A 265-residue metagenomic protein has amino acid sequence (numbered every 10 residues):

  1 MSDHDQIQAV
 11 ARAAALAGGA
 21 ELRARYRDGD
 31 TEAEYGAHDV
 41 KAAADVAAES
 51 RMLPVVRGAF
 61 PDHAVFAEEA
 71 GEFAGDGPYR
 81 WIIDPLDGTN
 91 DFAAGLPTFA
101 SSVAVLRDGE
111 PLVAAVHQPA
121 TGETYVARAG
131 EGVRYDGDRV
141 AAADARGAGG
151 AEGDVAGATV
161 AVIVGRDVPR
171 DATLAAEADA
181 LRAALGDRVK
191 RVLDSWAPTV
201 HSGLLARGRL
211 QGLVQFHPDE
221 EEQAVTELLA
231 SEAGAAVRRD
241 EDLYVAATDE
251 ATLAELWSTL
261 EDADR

Functional and structural regions predicted by a protein language model:
M1-L86, E261-R265: N-terminal subdomain of lithium-sensitive/metallo-dependent phosphomonoesterases centered on the IMPase/IPPase/PAP
L22, D45, V56, T89 (+5 more regions): Residue-level signal for inorganic ion chemistry
A24, D28, A141-A142, G165-V168: Acidic/histidine-rich helix-loop elements that form or flank divalent-metal/phosphate-binding sites at the catalytic
A33, F73-G75, D108, E152-D154 (+1 more regions): Solvent-exposed alpha-helices and their adjacent loops that cap or buttress functional pockets in soluble metabolic
V46, E69, P85-G88, F92 (+3 more regions): Generic detector of well-ordered alpha-helical packing
G75-G137: DPxDG-like acidic metal-binding loop motif
G132-Y135, R139-A141, A251-E255: Short helix-loop capping/hinge motifs at secondary-structure junctions, enriched in acidic/polar residues
A148-R265: An extended, acidic
